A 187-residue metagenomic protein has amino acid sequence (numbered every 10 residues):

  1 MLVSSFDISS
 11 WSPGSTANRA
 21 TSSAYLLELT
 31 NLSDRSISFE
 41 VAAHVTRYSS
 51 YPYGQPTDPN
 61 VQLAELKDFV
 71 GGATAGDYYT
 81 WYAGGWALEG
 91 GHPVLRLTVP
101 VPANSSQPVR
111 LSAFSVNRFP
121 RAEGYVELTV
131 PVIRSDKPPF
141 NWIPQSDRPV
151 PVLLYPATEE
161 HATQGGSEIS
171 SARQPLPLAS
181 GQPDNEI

Functional and structural regions predicted by a protein language model:
S4, L29, E65-D68, L178-S180: Generic detector of low-complexity/intrinsically disordered segments and short hydrophobic N-terminal stretches
D7, R47-R121: Intrinsically disordered, low-complexity Pro/Gly/Ser/Thr-rich segments with frequent PxxP/GP/PP motifs and embedded
D7, S12, N18-L26, F119-V126: Short, solvent-exposed loop/turn segments enriched in Ser/Thr/Gly
Y25, F39-V41, V109, G124: Hydrophobic residues positioned within well-ordered beta-strands of beta-sheet architectures
E28-R47, V130: Asparagine-centered strand-capping/turn motif at beta-strand->loop junctions
R35-A43, P52-Q55, K137-Q145: Short, hydrophobic/aromatic beta-strand segments
Q107-E186: Terminal connector regions
